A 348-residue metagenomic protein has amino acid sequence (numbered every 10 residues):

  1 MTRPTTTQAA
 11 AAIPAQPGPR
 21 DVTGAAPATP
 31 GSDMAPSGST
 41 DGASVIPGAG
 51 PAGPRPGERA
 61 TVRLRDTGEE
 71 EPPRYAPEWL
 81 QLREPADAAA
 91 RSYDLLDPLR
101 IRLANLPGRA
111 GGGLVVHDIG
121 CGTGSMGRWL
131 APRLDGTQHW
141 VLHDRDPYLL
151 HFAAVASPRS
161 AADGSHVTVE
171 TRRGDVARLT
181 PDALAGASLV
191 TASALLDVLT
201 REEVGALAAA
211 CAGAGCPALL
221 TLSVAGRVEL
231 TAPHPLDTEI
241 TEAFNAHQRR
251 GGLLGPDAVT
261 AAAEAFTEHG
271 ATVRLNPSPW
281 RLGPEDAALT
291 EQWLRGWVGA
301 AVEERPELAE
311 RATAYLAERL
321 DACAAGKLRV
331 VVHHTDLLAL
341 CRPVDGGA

Functional and structural regions predicted by a protein language model:
T2-P19, P36-G38, G42-G108: Class I SAM-dependent methyltransferase Rossmann-like catalytic core, especially the SAM/SAH-binding loop
H117, G124-R178: Class I SAM-dependent methyltransferase SAM/SAH-binding core
R178-L184: Short conserved loop adjoining the S-adenosyl-L-methionine
L184, T267, T272-A348: Conserved Class I S-adenosyl-L-methionine
T191: A conserved beta-strand element that flanks and buttresses the S-adenosyl-L-methionine
A194-L195: Short catalytic micro-motifs in class I SAM-dependent methyltransferases
V198-C211: A short, conserved alpha-helix within the catalytic core of class I
C216-S278: Conserved catalytic/acceptor-binding region of the Class I
